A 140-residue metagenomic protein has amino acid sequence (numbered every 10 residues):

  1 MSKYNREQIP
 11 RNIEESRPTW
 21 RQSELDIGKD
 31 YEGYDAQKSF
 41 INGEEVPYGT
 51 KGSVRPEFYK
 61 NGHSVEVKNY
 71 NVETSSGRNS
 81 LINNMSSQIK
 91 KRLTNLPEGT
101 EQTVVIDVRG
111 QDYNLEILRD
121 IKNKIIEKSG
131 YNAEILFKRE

Functional and structural regions predicted by a protein language model:
M1-E140: Catalytic toxin/effector domains delivered as secreted proteins or via bacterial secretion systems
